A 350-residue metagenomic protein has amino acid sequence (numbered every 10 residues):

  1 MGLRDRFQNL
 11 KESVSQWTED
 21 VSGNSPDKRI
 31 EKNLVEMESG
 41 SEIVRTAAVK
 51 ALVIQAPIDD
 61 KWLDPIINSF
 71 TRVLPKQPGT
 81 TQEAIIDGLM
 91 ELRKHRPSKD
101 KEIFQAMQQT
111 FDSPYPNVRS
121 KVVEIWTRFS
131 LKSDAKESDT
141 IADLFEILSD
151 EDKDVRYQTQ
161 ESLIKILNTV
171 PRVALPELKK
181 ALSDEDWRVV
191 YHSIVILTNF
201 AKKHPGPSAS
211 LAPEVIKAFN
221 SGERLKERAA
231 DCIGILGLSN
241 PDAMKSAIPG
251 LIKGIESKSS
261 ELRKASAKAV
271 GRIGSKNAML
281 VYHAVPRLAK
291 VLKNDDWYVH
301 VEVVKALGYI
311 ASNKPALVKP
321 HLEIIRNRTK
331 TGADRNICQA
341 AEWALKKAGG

Functional and structural regions predicted by a protein language model:
G2-I43: N-terminal "cap/leader" segments of large eukaryotic alpha-helical scaffolds
N24-V35, D60-V73, P97-Q109, D134-I147 (+5 more regions): Amphipathic alpha-helical scaffolding segments comprising HEAT/armadillo-like alpha-solenoid repeats
E42-I43, G79-T80, P116-N117, K153-D154 (+5 more regions): Alpha-helix N-cap/helix-start positions at coil->helix boundaries
T46-K50, D64, E83-D87, K101 (+11 more regions): Alpha-solenoid HEAT/ARM repeat scaffold
V53, M90, T127, I164 (+5 more regions): Structural signature of alpha-helical solenoid repeat scaffolds
D152-Y157, E161-K165, V170-R172, D184-T198 (+1 more regions): Solenoidal tandem-repeat scaffolds enriched in leucines and small polar residues
K217, G222-K293, Y298: Eukaryotic tandem repeat interaction scaffolds
R326-G350: Eukaryotic acidic, Ser/Thr-rich intrinsically disordered low-complexity regions
